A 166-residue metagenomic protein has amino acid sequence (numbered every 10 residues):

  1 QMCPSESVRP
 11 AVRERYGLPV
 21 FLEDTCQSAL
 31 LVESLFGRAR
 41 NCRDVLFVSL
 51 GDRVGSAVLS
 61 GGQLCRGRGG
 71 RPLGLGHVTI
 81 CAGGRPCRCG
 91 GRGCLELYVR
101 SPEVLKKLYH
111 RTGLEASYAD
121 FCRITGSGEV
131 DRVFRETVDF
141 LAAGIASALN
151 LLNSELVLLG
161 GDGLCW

Functional and structural regions predicted by a protein language model:
Q1-D44: Glycine-rich phosphate-binding loop and adjoining helix at the ATP-binding site of ATP-dependent phosphoryl-transfer
P10, E14-L18, F36-N41, G83-P86 (+1 more regions): ATP-binding/phosphotransfer module of carbohydrate and carboxylate kinases, centering on a glycine-rich
D24-C26, G70, E136: Short beta->alpha linker loops
T25, L50, D162: Cofactor-binding loop segments of dinucleotide-utilizing enzymes, especially the Rossmann-like FAD- and NAD(P)+-binding
Q27-L30, G55-S56, C65, L164-W166: Short, active-site-adjacent cap segments at secondary-structure transitions
C42-Y98: Glycine-rich phosphate-binding loop of actin/hexokinase-like ATP-binding domains
